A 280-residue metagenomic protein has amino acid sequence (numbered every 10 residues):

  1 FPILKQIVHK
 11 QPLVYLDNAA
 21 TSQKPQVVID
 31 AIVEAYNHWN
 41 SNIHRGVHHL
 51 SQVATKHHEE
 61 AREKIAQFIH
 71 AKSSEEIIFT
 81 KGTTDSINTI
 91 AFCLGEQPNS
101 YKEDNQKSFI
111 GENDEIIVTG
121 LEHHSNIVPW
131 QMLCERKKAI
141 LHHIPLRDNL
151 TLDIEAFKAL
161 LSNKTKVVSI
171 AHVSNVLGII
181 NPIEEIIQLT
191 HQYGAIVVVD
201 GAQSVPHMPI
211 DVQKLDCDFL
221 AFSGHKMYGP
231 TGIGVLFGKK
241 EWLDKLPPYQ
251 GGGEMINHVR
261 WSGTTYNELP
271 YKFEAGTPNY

Functional and structural regions predicted by a protein language model:
F1-Y280: Pyridoxal 5′-phosphate
